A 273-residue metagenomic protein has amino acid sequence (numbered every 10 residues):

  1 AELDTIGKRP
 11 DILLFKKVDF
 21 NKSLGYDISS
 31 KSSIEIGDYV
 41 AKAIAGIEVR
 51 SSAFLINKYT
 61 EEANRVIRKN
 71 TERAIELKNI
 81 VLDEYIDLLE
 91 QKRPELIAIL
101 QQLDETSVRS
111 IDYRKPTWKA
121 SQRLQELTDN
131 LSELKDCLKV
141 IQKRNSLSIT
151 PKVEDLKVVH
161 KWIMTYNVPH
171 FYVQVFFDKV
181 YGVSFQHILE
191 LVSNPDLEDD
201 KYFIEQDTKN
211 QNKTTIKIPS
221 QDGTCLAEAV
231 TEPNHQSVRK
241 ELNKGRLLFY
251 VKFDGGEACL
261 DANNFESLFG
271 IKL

Functional and structural regions predicted by a protein language model:
A1-L13, F185-S193: Charged, often glycine-rich, active-site loop that binds/positions anionic groups
T5-I6, Y39, M164-Y166: Intrinsically disordered, low-complexity regulatory regions enriched in Ser/Pro/Gly/Thr and acidic residues
K8-S146: Conserved catalytic cores of phosphodiester-cleaving nucleases, focusing on short active-site segments
E35, L88-L273: Non-catalytic C-terminal interaction segments of nucleic acid-processing enzymes
